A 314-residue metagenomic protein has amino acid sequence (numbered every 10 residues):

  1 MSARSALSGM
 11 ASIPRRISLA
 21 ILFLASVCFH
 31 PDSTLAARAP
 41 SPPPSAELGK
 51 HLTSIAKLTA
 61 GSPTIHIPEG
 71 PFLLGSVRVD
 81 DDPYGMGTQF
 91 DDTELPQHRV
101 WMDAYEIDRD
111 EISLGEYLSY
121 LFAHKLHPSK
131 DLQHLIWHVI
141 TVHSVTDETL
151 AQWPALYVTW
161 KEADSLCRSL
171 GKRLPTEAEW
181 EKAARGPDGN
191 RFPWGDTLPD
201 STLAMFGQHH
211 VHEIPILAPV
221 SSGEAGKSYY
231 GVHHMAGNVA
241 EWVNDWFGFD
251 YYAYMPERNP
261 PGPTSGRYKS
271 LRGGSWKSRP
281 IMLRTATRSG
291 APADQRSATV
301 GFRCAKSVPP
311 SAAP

Functional and structural regions predicted by a protein language model:
M1-P14: N-terminal secretory signal peptides that target proteins for export/translocation
S18-C28: Bacterial N-terminal signal peptides
H30-A39: Signal peptide processing junction and immediate N-terminal pro/mature segment of secreted/exported proteins
R38-L58: N-terminal pre-domain segments of enzymes
S41, K50, G85-V100, H234-P314: Surface-exposed recognition segments
A60-S76: Mature N-terminal segment immediately following signal peptide/propeptide cleavage in secreted/periplasmic
L74-F90, R99-S201, D245-G248, K306-P314: Active-site microenvironments of metalloenzymes and redox enzymes
G207-A236, S265, S289: Short, well-ordered junction/capping motifs at the entry into regular secondary structure
